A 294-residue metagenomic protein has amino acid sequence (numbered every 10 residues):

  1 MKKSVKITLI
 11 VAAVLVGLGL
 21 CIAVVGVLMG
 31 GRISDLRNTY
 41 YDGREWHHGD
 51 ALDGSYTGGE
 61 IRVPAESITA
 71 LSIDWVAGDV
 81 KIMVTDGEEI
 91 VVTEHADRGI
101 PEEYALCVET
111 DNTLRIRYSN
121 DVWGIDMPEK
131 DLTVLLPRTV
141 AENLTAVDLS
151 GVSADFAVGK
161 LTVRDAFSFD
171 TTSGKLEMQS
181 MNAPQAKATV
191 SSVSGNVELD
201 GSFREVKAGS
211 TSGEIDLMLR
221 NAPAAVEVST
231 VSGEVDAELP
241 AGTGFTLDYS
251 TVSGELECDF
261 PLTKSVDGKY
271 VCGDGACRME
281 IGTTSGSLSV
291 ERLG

Functional and structural regions predicted by a protein language model:
M1-L18: N-terminal Sec-pathway targeting helices
L18-L28: Hydrophobic alpha-helical membrane-insertion segments, chiefly the h-region of N-terminal signal peptides
G26-R117, M127-D148, D155-A166, E177 (+4 more regions): Short linear S-[DN]-x-LW-Φ motif typified by the pepsin-like aspartic protease active-site region
L71-I73, A146-L149, A166-F167, K187-A188 (+2 more regions): All-beta strand scaffolds that present successive hydrophobic residues in beta-strands
N120: Extended, positively charged loop/linker patches that create polyanion-binding surfaces
W123-I125: Acidic/histidine-rich helix-loop elements that form or flank divalent-metal/phosphate-binding sites at the catalytic
A146-V193, E198-D200: Right-handed parallel beta-helix
L176-S192, N196-G294: Short, surface-exposed interaction patches in beta-rich subdomains that mediate adhesion/assembly near membranes
